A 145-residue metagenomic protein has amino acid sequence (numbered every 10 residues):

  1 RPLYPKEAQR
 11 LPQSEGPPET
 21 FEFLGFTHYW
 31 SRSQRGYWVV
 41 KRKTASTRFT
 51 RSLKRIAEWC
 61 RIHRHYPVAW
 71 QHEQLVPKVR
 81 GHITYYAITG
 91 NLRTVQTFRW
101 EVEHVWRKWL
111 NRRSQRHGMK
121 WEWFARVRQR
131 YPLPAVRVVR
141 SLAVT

Functional and structural regions predicted by a protein language model:
R1-T145: Non-catalytic terminal/accessory segments
